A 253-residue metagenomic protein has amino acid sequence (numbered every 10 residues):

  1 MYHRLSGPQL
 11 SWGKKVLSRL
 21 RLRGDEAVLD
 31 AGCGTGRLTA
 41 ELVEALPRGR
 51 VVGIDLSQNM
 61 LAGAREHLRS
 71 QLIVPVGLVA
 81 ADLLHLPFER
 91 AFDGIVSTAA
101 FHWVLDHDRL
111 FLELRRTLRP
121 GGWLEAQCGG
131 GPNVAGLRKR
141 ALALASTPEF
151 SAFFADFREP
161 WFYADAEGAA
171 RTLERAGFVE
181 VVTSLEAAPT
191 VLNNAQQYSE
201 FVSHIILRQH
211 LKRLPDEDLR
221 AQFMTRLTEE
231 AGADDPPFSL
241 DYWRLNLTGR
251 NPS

Functional and structural regions predicted by a protein language model:
G7-E26, E41: Conserved alpha-helix/loop element of class I SAM-dependent methyltransferases that forms part of the SAM/SAH-binding
A27-A31, T35-H85: Class I SAM-dependent methyltransferase SAM/SAH-binding core
L84-I95: A short acidic, Gly/Pro-enriched loop at the edge of an enzyme's catalytic core that lines a small-molecule cofactor
G94-H107: A short SAM/SAH-binding and catalytic strip from SAM-dependent methyltransferases
V104-L105, L118-P120: Helix-to-beta-strand junctions that scaffold the AdoMet/dcAdoMet cofactor pocket in Class I SAM-dependent enzymes
D108, R115, W123-N193, R208-Q209: Conserved catalytic/acceptor-binding region of the Class I
E180-D235: C-terminal helical/coil "lid" or tail adjacent to the Rossmann-like core of SAM-dependent
E200-H204, L245-S253: Core SAM-dependent methyltransferase catalytic element
